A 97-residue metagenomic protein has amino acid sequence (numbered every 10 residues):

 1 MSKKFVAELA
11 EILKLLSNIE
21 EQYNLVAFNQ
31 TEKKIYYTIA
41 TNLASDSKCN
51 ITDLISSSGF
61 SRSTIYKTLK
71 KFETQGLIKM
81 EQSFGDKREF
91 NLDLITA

Functional and structural regions predicted by a protein language model:
M1-L9: General nucleic-acid-binding
L9-T38: Short alpha-helical segments that sit at the start of domains
V26-T31, N50, S83-A97: Short, cationic-aromatic polyanion-contact patches
T41-D46: Short helix-capping/hinge SLiMs at alpha-helix to coil transitions
K48-G59, F72: A short alpha-helical element within helix-turn-helix/winged-helix DNA-binding domains across DNA-binding proteins
S61-T64: Short coil turns linking two alpha-helices in DNA-binding domains
T68: Residues in the recognition helix of alpha-helical DNA-binding motifs
E73-S83: A short, conserved structural fragment
